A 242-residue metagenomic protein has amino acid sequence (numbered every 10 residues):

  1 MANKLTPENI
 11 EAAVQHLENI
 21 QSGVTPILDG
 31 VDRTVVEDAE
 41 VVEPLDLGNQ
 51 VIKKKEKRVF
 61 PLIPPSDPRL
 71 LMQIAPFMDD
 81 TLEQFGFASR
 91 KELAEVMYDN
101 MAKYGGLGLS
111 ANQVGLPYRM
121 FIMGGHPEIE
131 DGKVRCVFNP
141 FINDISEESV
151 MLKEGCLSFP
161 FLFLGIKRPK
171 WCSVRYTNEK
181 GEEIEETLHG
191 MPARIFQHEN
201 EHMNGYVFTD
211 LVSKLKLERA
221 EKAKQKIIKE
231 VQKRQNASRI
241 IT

Functional and structural regions predicted by a protein language model:
A2-T242: Positively charged
